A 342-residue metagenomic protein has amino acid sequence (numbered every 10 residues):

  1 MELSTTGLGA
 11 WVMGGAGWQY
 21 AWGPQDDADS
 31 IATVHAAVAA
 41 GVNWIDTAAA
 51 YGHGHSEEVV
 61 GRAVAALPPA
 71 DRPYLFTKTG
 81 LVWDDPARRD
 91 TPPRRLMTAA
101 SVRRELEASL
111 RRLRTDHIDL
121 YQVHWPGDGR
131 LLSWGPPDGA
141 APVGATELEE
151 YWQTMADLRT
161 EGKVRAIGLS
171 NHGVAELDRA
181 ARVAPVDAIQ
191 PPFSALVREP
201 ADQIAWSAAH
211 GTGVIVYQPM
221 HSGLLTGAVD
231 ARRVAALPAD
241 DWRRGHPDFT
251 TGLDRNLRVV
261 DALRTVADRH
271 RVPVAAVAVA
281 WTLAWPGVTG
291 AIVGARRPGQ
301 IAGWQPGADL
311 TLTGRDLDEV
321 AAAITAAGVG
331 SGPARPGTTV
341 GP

Functional and structural regions predicted by a protein language model:
M1-Y74, K78: N-terminal binding-site loop/beta-alpha segment at the start of enzyme catalytic domains that lines or forms
G15-A28, R88-R103, P142-V143: Active-site mouth loops of central-metabolism enzymes
G23-A37, M97-R112, G173-D178: Short, acidic/polar
W44-A48, F76-T77, H117-V123, A166-L169 (+1 more regions): Short beta-strand segments at enzyme active-site cores
A63-Y74, R112-R114, A181-R182, S207: Acidic (Asp/Glu)-rich catalytic clusters
P73-L75, R232, A334, G341-P342: Flavin-dependent oxidoreductase catalytic cores
W83-L96, G129-G139: Surface-exposed, active-site-proximal loop segments in enzymatic domains
P126-A322, A327, T339-P342: Beta/alpha (TIM)-barrel catalytic core signal, keyed to glycine-rich beta->alpha loops juxtaposed to Asp/Glu that bind
